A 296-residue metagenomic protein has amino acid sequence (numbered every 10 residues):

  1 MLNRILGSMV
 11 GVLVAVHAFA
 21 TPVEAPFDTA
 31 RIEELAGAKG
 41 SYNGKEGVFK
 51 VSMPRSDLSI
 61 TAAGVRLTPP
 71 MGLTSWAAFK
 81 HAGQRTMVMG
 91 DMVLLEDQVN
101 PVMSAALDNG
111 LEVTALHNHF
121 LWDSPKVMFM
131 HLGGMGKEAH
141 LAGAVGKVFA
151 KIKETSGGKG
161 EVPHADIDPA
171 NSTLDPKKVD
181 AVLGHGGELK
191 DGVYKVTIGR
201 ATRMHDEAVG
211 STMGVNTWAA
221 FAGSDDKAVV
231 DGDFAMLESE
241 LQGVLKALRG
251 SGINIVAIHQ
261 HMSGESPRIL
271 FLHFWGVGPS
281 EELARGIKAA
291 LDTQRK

Functional and structural regions predicted by a protein language model:
M1-M9: Bacterial N-terminal signal peptides that target proteins for export
A15-A20: N-terminal signal peptide c-region/cleavage motif recognized by signal peptidases
T21-K126, G133-I269, H273-K296: Long, contiguous binding/interaction regions
